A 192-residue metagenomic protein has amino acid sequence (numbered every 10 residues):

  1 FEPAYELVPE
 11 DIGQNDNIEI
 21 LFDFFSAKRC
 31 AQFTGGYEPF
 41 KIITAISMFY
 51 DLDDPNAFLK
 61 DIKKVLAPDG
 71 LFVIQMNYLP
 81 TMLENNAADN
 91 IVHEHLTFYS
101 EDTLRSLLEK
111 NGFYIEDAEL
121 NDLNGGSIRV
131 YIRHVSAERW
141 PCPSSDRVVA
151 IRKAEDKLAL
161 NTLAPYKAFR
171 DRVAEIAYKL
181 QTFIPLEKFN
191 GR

Functional and structural regions predicted by a protein language model:
F1-R29: Class I SAM-dependent methyltransferase SAM/SAH-binding core
S26-E38: Short amphipathic alpha-helix with an adjacent loop that forms part of the alpha/beta core around
K41-T44: A conserved beta-strand element that flanks and buttresses the S-adenosyl-L-methionine
M48: Hydrophobic adenine-recognition pocket in adenosine-nucleotide-binding enzymes
N56-V73: A short glycine-rich, Lys/Arg-flanked "PGG" loop and its adjoining helix->strand segment in the class I
F72-T97, E101-T103: Short, glycine-/aromatic-enriched active-site segment of Class I SAM-dependent methyltransferases
F113-N124: Conserved S-adenosyl-L-methionine
N124-I176: Flexible, glycine-/basic-rich loop-and-beta segments that form/coincide with the SAM-dependent methyltransferase
